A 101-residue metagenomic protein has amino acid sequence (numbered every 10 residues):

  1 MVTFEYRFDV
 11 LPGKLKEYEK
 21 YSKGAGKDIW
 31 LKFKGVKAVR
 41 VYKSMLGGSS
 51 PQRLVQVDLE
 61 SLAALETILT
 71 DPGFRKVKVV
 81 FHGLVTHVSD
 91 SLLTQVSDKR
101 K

Functional and structural regions predicted by a protein language model:
V2-D9, R40-P72: Short, well-ordered beta-strand segments in beta-rich or mixed alpha/beta enzyme and ligand-binding folds
V10-P12, L59-S61, T94-D98: Non-catalytic surface loops within mature trypsin-like serine protease
K14-V41, G73-F81: Short amphipathic alpha-helical segments
K37-L54, V77-K101: Glycine-rich beta-strand-turn "strand-cap" elements at beta-sheet edges
